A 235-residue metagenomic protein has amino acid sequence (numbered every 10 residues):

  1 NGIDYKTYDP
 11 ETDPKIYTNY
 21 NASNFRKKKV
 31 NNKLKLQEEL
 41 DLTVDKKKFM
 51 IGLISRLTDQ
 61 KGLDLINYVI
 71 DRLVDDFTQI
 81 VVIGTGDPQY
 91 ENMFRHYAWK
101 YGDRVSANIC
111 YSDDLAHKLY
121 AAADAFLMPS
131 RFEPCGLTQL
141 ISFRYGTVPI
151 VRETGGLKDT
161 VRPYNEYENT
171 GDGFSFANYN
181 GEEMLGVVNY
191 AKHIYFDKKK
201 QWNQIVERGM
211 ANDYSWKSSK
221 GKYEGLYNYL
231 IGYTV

Functional and structural regions predicted by a protein language model:
N1-V235: Catalytic cores of carbohydrate-active enzymes across secretory and cytosolic contexts
